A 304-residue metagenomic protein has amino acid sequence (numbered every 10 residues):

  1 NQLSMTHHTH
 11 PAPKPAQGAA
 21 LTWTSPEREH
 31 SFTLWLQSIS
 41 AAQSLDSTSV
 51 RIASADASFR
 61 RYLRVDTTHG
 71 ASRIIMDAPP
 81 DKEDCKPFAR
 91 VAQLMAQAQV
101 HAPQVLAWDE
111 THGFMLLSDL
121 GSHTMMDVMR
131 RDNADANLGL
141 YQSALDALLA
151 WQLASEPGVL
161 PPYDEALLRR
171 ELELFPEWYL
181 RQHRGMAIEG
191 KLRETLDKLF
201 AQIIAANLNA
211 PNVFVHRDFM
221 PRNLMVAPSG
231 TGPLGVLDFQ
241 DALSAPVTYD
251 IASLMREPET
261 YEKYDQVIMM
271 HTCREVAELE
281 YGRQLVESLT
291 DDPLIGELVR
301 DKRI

Functional and structural regions predicted by a protein language model:
L3-F114, H123, V213, A227-G235: Conserved NTP-binding catalytic cores of kinases and kinase-like/nucleotidyltransferase enzymes across multiple kinase
F32, I39-A42, E156-P162, A166-L167 (+2 more regions): An alpha-helical support segment within catalytic cores of ATP-dependent transferases
F59-D66, I75, V105, W151 (+1 more regions): Active-site acidic catalytic loop and adjacent metal/ATP-binding pocket of ATP-dependent phosphoryl transfer enzymes
L63-L174, L180-G185, L208-N209: ATP-binding pocket architecture of kinase catalytic cores
P79-P80, D241-L243, E257-Y264, I295-L298: Short, contiguous acidic/charged loop-to-helix segments that flank catalytic cores in large enzymes
E165-R169, P221, V226, L243-A245 (+2 more regions): Glycan-recognition and catalytic cores of secretory/periplasmic carbohydrate-active enzymes
L174-H183, V247-Q284, R303-I304: Active-site activation/catalytic loop segments of kinase-like enzymes and analogous catalytic loops in related
L289-D292: Long, amphipathic alpha-helical stalk/connector segments used for oligomerization, subunit docking, or mechanical
